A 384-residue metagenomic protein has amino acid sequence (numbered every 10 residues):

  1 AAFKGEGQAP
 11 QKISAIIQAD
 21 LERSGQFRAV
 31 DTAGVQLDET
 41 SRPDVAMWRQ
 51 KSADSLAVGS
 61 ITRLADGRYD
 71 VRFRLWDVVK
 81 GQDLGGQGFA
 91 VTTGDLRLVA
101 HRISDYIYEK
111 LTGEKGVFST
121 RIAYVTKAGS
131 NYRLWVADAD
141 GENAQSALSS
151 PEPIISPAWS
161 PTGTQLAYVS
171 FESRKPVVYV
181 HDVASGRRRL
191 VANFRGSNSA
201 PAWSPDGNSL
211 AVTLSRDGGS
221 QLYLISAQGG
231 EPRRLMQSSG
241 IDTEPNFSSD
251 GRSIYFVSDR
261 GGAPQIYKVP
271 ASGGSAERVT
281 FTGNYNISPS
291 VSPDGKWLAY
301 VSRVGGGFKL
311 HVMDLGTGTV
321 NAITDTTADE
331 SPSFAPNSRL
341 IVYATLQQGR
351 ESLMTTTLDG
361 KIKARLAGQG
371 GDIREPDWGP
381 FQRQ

Functional and structural regions predicted by a protein language model:
A1-W48, A57, T62: Short beta-strand->alpha-helix linker/helix-N-cap micro-motif that forms a surface specificity/interaction loop
S41-Y106: Amphipathic beta-strand/beta-sheet edge segments enriched in Tyr/Trp
V79, D138-E142, D182-G186, S226-G230 (+3 more regions): Short loop/turn segments that connect beta-strands within beta-propeller blades
K115, T126-R133, S149-E152, V169-V178 (+11 more regions): A flexible loop/linker signature enriched in serine peptidases of the S9 family
G116-F118, P161-T162, P205-D206, S249-D250 (+3 more regions): Residue-level detector of Asp-centered blade-edge/turn motifs that repeat once per structural unit in beta-propeller
I122, L166, G207-A211, G251-I254 (+2 more regions): Hydrophobic beta-strand positions that form the internal "hydrophobic ladder" of WD40/Gbeta-like beta-propeller blades
E351-Q384: Blade-level signature of beta-propeller repeat domains, shared across WD40, Kelch, NHL, RCC1 and BNR/Asp-box propellers
